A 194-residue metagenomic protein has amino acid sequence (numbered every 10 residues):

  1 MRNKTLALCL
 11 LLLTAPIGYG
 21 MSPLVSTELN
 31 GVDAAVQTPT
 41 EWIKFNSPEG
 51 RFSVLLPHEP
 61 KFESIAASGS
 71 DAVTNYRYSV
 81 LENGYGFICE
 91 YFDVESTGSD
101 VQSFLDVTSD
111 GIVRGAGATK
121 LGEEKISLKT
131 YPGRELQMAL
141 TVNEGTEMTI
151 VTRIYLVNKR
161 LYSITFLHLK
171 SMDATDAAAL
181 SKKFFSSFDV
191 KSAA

Functional and structural regions predicted by a protein language model:
M1-K4: Positively charged n-region of N-terminal signal peptides that target proteins for export
C9-P16: Bacterial N-terminal signal peptides
G20, S26, G31-A34: Boundary at the C-terminal end of the N-terminal hydrophobic targeting segment
G31-V73, K125, L180-S192: N-terminal "mature-domain start" segment
G50-R51, E95, S99, S103 (+1 more regions): Soluble non-cytosolic domains of exported or imported proteins
S53-L55, E59-R77, S109-V157: Signature of long, low-cysteine stretches enriched in small and polar/charged residues
P60, F104-A116, L161-A194: Surface-exposed amphipathic alpha-helical segments
R77-S103, T152, S163-T165: A short acidic-to-branched-hydrophobic micro-motif
